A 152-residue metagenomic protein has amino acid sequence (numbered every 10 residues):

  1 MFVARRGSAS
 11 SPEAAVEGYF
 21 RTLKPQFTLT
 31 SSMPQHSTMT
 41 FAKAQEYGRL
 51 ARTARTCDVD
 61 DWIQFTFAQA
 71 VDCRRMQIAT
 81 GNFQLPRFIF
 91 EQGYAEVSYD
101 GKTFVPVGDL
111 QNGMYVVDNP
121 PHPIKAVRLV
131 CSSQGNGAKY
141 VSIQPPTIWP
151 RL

Functional and structural regions predicted by a protein language model:
M1-C73, A79-Q92, Y99, D109 (+1 more regions): Disordered, acidic Ser/Thr/Pro-rich linker "stalks" and the adjacent N-terminal cap of the next globular domain
L85, F104, N136-A138: Eukaryotic short linear interaction motifs
F90-T103, A126-V130: Short beta-strand segments and strand-loop junctions that repeat across beta-rich extracellular domains
V105-G113: Solvent-exposed serine/threonine-rich low-complexity stretches and specific carbohydrate-binding patches
M114-P120: Exposed aromatic-hydrophobic patches
L129-G137: Short beta-strand-plus-loop segments that form exposed binding edges in beta-rich domains
K139-Q144: Glycine/proline-rich low-complexity spacer/linker segments in large multi-domain proteins
